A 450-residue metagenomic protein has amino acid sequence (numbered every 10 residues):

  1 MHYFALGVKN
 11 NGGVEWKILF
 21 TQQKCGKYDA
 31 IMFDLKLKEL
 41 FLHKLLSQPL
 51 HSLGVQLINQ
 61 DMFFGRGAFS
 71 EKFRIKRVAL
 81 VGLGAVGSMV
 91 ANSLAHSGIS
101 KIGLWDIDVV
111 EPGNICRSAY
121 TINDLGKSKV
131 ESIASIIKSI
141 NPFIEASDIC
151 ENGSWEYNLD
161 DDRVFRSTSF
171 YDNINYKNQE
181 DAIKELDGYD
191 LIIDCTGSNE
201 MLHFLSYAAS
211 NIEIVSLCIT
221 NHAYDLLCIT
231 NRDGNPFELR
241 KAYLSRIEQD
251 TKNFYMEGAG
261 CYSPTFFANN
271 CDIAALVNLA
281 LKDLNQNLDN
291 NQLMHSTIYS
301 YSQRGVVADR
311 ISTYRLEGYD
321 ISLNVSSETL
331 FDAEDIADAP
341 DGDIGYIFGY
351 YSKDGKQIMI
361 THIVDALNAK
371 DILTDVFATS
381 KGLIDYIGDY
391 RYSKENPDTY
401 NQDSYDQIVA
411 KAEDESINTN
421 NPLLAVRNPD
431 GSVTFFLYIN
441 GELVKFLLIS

Functional and structural regions predicted by a protein language model:
M1-K76, T434: Glycine/serine-rich phosphate-binding loop and adjoining beta1-alpha1 elements at the start of nucleotide-handling
M1-Y28, M32, D172-N175, D190-L288 (+1 more regions): E1/E1-like adenylate-forming module used to activate ubiquitin-like modifiers and sulfur-carrier proteins
L40-Q60, N291-E328, A333: Phosphate-binding loop/pocket of nucleotide- and phosphate-handling active sites
A68-V109: Glycine-rich adenosine-cofactor-binding loop
R77, D190-L191, E213, D385-G388: Structural motif
I107-E145: Glycine-rich phosphate-binding loop and adjoining beta1-alpha1-beta2 segment of Rossmann-like nucleotide-binding folds
A134-Y189, T196-N199: A structured beta-alpha segment of the ubiquitous adenosine-cofactor-binding alpha/beta core
I311-D385, K394-S450: Conserved beta-strand-loop surface patch within small alpha/beta domains used for substrate/adaptor or ligand engagement
